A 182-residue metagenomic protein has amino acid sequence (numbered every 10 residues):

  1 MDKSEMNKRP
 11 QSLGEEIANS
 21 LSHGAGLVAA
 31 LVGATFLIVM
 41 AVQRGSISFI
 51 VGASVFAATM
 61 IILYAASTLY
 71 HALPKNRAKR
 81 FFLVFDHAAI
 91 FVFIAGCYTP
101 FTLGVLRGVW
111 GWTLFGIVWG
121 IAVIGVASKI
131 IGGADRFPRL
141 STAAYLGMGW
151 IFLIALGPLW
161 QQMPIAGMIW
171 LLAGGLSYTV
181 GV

Functional and structural regions predicted by a protein language model:
M1-V182: Multi-pass alpha-helical transmembrane bundles in non-GPCR membrane proteins that perform intramembrane catalysis
